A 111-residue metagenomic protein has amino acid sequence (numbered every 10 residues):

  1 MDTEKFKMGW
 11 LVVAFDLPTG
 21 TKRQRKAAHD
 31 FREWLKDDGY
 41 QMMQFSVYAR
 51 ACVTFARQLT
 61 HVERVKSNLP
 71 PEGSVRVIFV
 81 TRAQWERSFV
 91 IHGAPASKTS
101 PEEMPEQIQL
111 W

Functional and structural regions predicted by a protein language model:
M1-W111: Basic nucleic-acid-binding interfaces
